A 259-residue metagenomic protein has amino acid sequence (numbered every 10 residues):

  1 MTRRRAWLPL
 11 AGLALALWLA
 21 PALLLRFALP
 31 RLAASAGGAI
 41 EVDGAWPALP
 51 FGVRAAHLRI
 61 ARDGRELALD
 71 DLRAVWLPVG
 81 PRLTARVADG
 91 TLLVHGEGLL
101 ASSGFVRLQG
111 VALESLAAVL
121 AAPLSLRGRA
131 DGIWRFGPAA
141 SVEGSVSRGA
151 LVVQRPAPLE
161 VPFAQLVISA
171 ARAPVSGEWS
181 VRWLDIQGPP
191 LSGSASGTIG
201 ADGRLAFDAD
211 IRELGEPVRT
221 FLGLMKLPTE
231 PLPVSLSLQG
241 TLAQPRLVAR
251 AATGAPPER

Functional and structural regions predicted by a protein language model:
M1-R3: N-terminal Lys/Arg-rich, disordered targeting/topogenic segments
R5-A22: Hydrophobic membrane-insertion alpha-helices, especially the h-region of bacterial N-terminal signal peptides
L17-L92: Terminal hydrophobic membrane-targeting helix
V42-A48, L58-I60, L69-V79, L92-V106 (+6 more regions): Extended lipid/amphipathic-ligand handling interfaces
H57-D71, A85, L92-G98, G110-S125 (+5 more regions): Flexible, membrane-facing loop/turn or short amphipathic-helix motifs that contact lipid bilayers or gate lipid-binding
R86, R107, S145, R182-L184 (+1 more regions): Transmembrane beta-strands of outer-membrane beta-barrel proteins
G137-L151: Early exported N-terminus immediately downstream of N-terminal targeting peptides
L238-A243, L247-R250, E258-R259: Intrinsically disordered, low-complexity terminal regions
